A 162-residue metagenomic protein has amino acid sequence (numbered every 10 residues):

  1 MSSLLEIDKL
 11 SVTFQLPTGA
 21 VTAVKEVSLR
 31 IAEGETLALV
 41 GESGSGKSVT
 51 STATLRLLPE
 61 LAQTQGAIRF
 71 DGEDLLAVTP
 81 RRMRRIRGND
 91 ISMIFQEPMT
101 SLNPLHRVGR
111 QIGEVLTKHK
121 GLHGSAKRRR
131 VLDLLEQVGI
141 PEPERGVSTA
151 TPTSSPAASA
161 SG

Functional and structural regions predicted by a protein language model:
M1-G162: ABC transporter nucleotide-binding domains
